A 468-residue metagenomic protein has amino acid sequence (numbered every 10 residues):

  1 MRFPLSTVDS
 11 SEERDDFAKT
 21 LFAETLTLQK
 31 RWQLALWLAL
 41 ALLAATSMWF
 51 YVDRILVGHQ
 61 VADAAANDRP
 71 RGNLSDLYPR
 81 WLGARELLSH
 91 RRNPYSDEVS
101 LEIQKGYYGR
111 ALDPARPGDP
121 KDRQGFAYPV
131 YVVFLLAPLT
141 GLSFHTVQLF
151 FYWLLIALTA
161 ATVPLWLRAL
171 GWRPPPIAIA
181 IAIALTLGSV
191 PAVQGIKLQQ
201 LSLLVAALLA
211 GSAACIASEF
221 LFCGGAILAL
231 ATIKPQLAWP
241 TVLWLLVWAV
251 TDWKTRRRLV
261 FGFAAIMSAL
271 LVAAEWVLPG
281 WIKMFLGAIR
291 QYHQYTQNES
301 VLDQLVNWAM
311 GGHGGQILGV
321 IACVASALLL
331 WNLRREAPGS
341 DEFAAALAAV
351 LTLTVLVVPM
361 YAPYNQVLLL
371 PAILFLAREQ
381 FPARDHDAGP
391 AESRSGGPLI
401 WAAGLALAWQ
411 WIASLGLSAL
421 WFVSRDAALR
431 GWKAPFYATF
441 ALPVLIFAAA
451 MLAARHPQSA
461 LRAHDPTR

Functional and structural regions predicted by a protein language model:
R2-F222, L245-L370, E379, D426-Y437 (+1 more regions): Primarily membrane-embedded glycan-assembly and transfer machineries that use lipid-linked glycans
C223-W248: Voltage-sensor/pore transmembrane module of 6-TM cation channels
L228, G262-S268, L347-T352, G396-W409: Central hydrophobic cores of alpha-helical transmembrane segments in multi-pass integral membrane proteins
I233-L237, S268-A273, A408-I412: Membrane-embedded alpha-helical segments of transport systems, primarily multispan ion/solute transporters
I373: Claisen-condensing/thiolase-fold acyl-transfer catalytic domains that form or cleave C-C bonds in fatty acid
A377-D385, G389-R468: Aromatic-enriched
